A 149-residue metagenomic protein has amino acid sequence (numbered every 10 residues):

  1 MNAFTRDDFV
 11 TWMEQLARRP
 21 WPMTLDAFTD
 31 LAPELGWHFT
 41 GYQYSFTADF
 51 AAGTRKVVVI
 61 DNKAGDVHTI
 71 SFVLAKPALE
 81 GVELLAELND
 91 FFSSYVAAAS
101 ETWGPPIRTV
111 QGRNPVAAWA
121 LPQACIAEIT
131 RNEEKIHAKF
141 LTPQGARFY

Functional and structural regions predicted by a protein language model:
M1-R113, A120-I126, T130-Y149: Short helix/turn-capping signatures at newly exposed starts of structured segments
